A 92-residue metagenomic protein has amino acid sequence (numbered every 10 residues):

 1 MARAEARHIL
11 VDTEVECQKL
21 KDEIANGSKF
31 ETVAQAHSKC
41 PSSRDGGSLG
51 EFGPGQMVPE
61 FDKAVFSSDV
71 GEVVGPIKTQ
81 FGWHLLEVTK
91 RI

Functional and structural regions predicted by a protein language model:
M1-N26, K39-Q56, L86-I92: Well-structured core secondary-structure elements of compact alpha/beta domains
N26-E31, G71: Glycine-centered tight-turn and secondary-structure capping sites
L49-F52, V65, V73: Short clusters of hydrophobic/aromatic residues that line enzyme substrate/ligand-binding pockets
Q56-V70: Cell-wall glycan
V73-T79: Short acidic-hydrophobic surface loop/beta-edge motif
